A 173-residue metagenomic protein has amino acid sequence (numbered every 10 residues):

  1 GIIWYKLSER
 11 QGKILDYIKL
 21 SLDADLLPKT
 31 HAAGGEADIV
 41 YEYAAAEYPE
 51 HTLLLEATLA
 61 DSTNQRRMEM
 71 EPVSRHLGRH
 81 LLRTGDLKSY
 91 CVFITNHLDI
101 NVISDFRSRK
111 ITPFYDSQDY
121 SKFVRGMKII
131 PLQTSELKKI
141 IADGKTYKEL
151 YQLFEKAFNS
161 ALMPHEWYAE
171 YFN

Functional and structural regions predicted by a protein language model:
G1-F172: Catalytic core segments in nucleotide and nucleic-acid processing enzymes
